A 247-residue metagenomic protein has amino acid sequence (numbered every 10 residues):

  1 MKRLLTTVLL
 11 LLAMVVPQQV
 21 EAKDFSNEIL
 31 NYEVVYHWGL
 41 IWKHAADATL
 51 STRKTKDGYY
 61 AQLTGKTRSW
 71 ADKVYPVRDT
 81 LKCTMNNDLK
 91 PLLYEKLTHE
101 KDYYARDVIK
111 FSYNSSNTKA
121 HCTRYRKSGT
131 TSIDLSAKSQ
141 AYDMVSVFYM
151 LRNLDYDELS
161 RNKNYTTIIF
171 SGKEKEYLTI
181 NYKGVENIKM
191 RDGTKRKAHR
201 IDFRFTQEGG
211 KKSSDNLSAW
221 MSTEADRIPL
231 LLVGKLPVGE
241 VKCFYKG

Functional and structural regions predicted by a protein language model:
M1-L4: Positively charged n-region of N-terminal signal peptides that target proteins for export
T6-T7, E100: General helical structural elements
T7-V15: Bacterial N-terminal signal peptides
L9, Y149-D155, E186: Generic secondary-structure transition motif, activating predominantly at the C-termini of alpha-helices
V15-V16, F244: Residues in and immediately flanking transmembrane alpha helices
P17-A22: Boundary at the C-terminal end of the N-terminal hydrophobic targeting segment
K23-S115, Y156-G247: Acidic, serine/threonine-rich low-complexity disordered tracts
D107-R152: Hydrophobic, well-structured mid-protein blocks that either form specific transmembrane helices
